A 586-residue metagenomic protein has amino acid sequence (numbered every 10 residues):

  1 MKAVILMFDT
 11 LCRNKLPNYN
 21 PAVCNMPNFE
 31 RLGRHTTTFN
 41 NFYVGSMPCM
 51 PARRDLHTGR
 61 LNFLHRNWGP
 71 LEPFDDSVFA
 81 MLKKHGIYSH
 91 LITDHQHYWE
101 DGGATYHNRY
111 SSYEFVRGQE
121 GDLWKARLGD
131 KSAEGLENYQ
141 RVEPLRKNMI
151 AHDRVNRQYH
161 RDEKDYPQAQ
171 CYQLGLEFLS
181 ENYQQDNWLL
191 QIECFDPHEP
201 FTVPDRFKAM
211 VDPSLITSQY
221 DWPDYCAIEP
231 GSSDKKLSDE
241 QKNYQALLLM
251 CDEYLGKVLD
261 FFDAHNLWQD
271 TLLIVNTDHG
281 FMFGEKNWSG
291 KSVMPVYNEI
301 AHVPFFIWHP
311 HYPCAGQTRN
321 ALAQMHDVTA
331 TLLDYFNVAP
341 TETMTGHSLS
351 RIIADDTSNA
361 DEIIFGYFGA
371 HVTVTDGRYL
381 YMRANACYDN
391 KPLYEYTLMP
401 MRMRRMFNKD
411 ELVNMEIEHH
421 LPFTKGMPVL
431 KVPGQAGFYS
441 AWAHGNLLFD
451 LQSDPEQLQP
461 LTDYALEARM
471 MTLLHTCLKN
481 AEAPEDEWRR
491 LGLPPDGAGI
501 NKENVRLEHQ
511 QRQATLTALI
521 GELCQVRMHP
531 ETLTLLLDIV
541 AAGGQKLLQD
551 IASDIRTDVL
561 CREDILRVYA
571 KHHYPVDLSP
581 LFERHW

Functional and structural regions predicted by a protein language model:
M1, T38, P422-L447, L451-W586: Long, internal low-complexity/basic segments
M1-I5, G103-E114, N148-D153, H160-S218 (+2 more regions): Active-site regions of oxyanion-processing enzymes, predominantly non-cytosolic
M1-T37, S46, H444, E456-A468: Active-site-proximal N-terminal segment of extracellular/periplasmic enzymes that hydrolyze or transfer
C24, P200-L215, F261-Q324: Histidine-centered active-site microenvironments of extracellular/periplasmic hydrolases and transferases
M26, L56, Q168, Y172 (+4 more regions): Polar, surface-exposed loop/tail segments that function as active-site lids or cofactor/substrate-recognition elements
D55-R161, Y367, H371: Catalytic-site neighborhoods of secreted/periplasmic enzymes that process anionic sulfate/phosphate groups
D165-Y183, P223-L273, I520: A long, amphipathic alpha-helix that forms part of the scaffold/cap immediately adjacent to metal-dependent active
F281-E285, F336-L447: C-terminal cap/loop subdomain of S1 sulfatases and analogous C-terminal strand-loop tails that border
